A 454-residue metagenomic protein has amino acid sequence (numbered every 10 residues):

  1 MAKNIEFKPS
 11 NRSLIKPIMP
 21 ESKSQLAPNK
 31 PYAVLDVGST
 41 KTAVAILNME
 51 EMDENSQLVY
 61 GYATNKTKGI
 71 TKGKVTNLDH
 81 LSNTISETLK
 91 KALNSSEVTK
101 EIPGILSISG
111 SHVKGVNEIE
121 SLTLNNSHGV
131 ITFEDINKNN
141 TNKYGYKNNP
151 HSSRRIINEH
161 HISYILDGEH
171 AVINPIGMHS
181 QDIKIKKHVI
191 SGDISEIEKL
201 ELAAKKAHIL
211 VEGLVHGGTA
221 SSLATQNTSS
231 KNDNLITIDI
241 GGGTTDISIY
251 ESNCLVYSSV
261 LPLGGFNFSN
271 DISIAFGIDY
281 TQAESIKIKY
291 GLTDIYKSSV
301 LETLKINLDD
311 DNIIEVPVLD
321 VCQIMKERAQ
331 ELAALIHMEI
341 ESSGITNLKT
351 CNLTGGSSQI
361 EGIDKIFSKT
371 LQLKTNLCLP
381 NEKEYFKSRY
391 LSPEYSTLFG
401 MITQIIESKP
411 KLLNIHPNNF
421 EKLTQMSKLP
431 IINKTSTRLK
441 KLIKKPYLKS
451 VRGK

Functional and structural regions predicted by a protein language model:
M1-S39, A45-G104, I108-L235, D279-Y280 (+6 more regions): Nucleotide/phosphate-binding catalytic cleft detector across ATP-hydrolyzing and phosphate-transferring enzymes
P28, K205, N227, D239 (+5 more regions): Extended, folded domain segments that form the structural surfaces/walls around functional sites
V34-L35, V44, L106, A204 (+5 more regions): Residue-level signature of catalytic and energy-coupling elements of molecular machines, predominantly ATP/GTP-dependent
L35-K41, I108-S109, T237-T244, Y250-N253 (+2 more regions): A short acidic Gly-Thr/Ser loop motif
T40, G291-D294, N347-T370: Glycine-rich phosphate-binding loops at beta-strand->alpha-helix junctions
D182-K184, E251-L255, S342-T350: Short, surface-exposed connector motifs at secondary-structure boundaries
P262-E284: A conserved active-site cap/scaffold subdomain adjacent to cofactor or substrate pockets
L379-M426: Glycine-rich phosphate-binding/hydrolytic loop that grips phosphoryl groups
